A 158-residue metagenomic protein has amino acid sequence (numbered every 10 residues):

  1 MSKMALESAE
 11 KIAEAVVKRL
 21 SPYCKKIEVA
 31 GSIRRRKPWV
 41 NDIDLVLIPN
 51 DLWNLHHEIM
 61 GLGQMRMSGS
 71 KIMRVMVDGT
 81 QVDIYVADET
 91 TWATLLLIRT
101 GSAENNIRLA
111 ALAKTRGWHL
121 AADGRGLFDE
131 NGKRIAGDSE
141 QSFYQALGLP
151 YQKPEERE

Functional and structural regions predicted by a protein language model:
S2-S8, W53-E158: Acidic, metal-coordinating catalytic segment for phosphate/diphosphate chemistry, firing primarily on the Nudix
E14-W53: Active-site nucleotide-donor binding segment shared across nucleotidyl transfer reactions
